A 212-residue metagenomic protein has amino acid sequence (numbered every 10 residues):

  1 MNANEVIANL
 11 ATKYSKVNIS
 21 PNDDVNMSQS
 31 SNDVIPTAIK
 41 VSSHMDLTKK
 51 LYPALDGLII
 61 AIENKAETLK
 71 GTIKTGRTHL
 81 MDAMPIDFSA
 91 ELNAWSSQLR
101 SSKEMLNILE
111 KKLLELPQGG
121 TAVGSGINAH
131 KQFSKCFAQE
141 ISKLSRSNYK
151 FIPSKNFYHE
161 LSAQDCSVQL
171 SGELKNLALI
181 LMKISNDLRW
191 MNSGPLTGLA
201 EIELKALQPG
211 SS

Functional and structural regions predicted by a protein language model:
M1-S212: Conserved, well-structured ligand/cofactor-binding cores
